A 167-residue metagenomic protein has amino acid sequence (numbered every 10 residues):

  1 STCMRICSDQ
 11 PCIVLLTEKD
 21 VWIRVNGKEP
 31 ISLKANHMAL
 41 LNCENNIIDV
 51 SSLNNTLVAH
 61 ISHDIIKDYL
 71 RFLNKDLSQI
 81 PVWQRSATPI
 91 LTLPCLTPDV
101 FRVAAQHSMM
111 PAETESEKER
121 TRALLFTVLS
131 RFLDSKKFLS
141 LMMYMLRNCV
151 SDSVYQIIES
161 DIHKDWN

Functional and structural regions predicted by a protein language model:
S1-S86: N-terminal regulatory/effector-sensing and dimerization cores that precede helix-turn-helix DNA-binding domains
K19-R24, K34-A35, L53-L57, S62 (+2 more regions): Solvent-exposed, well-ordered amphipathic alpha-helical segments that flank/support binding or catalytic loops
D64-D68, R102-V103, T127, S153: Long, highly charged amphipathic alpha-helices
L73, H107-S108, D161: Alpha-helix boundary/capping residues
K75-V103: Aromatic/histidine-rich interaction motifs
R85-C95, P111-N167: Short, Lys/Arg-enriched, Trp-marked, Pro/Gly-tolerant hinge/linker segments that flank
F101-E113: Short amphipathic alpha-helical segments and their helix-coil junctions
